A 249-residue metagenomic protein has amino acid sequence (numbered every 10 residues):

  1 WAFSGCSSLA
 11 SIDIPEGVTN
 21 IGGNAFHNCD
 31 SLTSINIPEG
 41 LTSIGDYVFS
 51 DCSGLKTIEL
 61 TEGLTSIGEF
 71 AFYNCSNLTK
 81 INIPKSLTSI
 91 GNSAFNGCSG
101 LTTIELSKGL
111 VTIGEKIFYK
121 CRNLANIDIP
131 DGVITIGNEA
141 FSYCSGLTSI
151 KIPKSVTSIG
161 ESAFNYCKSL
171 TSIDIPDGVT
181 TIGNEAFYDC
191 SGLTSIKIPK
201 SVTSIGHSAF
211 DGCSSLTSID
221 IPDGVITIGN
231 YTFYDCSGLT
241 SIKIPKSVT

Functional and structural regions predicted by a protein language model:
W1-S4, G22-H27, G45-S50, G68-Y73 (+7 more regions): Consensus positions within tandem repeat domains that build extended binding/scaffold surfaces
S7-N20, D30-S43, S53-S66, S76-S89 (+7 more regions): Structural signature of tandem-repeat unit edges
